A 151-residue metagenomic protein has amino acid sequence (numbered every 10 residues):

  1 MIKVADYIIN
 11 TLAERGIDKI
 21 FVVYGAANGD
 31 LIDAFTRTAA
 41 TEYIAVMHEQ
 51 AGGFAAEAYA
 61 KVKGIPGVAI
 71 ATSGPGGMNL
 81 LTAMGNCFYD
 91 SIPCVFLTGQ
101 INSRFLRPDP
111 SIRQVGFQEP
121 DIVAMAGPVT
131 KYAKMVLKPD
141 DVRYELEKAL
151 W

Functional and structural regions predicted by a protein language model:
M1-W151: N-terminal alpha/beta PP-like core and its mobile active-site loop of ThDP/TPP-dependent enzymes
